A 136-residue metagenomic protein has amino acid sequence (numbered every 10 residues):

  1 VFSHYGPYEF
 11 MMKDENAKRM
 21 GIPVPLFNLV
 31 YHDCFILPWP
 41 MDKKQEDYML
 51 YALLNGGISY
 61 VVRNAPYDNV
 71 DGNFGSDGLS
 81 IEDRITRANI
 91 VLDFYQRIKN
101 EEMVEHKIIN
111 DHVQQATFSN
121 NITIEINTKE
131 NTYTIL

Functional and structural regions predicted by a protein language model:
V1-L136: Active-site-proximal substrate-binding groove within the catalytic cores of carbohydrate-active enzymes
